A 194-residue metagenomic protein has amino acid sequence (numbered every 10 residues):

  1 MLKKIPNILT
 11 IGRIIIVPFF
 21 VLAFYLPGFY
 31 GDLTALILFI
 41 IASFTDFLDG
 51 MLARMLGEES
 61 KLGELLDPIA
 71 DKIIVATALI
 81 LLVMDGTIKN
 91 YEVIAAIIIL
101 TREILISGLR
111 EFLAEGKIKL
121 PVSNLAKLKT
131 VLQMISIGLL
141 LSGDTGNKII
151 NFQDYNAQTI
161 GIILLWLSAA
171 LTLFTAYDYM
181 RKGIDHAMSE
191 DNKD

Functional and structural regions predicted by a protein language model:
M1-N7, V17, P27, A35-S43 (+2 more regions): C-terminal membrane-associated helical module and adjoining short loops/tails
L2-K3, I11-I15, E64-D67: Hydrophobic alpha-helical transmembrane segments of integral membrane proteins, especially lipid-exposed positions
T10, S60, S123: Residue-level signal for threonine
G12-F19, A70-L79, I106-S107, K129-L141: Core segments of transmembrane alpha-helices that mediate helix-helix packing or line hydrophobic substrate/ligand
I14, I37-I40, I69, I97-L100 (+2 more regions): Residue-level signature of the transmembrane alpha-helical core of multi-pass small-molecule transporters
I15, F44-L52, I69, I73 (+2 more regions): Active-site His/Glu-centered metal-binding helix of metallohydrolases
I16-L65, A78-I98, N156-L173: Membrane-embedded alpha-helical segments that form the functional core of polytopic membrane enzymes, especially those
I104-F112: Membrane-water interface of transmembrane alpha-helices
